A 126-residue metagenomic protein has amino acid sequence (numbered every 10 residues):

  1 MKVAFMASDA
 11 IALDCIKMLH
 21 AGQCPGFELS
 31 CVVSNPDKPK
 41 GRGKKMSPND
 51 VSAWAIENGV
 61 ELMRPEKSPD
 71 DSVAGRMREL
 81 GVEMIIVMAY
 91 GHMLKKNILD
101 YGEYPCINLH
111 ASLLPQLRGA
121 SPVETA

Functional and structural regions predicted by a protein language model:
M1-A126: One-carbon transfer enzymes
